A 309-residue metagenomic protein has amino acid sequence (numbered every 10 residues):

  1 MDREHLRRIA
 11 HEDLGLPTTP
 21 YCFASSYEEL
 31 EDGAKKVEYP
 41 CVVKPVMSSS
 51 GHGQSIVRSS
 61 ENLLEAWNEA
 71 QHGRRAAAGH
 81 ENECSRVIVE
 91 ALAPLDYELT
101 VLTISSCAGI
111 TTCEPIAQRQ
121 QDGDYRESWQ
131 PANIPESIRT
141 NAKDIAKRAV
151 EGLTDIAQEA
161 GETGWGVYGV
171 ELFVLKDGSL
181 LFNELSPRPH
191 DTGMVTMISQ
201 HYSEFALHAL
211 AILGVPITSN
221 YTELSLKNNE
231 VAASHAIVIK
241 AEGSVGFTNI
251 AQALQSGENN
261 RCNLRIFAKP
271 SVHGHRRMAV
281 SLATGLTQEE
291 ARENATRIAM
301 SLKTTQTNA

Functional and structural regions predicted by a protein language model:
M1-T154: Active-site nucleotide/adenylate-binding loops and adjacent lid/helix of ATP-dependent enzymes
V37-E38, L175-L181, H275-R277: A short, glycine/Asx- and small/polar-enriched loop/turn that sits immediately N-terminal to a beta-strand
S48-S49, A91-L95, F173-V174, S225-N229 (+1 more regions): A short beta-turn/loop motif at secondary-structure boundaries
I104-S106, F173-L175, F267: Short beta-strand micro-motifs enriched in acidic
T111, Y168, L180-E184: Protein kinase-like catalytic core scaffold
G123-N133, E184-M197: Short, flexible active-site loops
N141-V170, K176, S186-G243: Active-site "cap" helix and flanking loop/linker of ATP-utilizing ligase/carboxylase catalytic domains
L210-A309: Peripheral (often C-terminal) accessory segments that flank ATP-dependent C-N-forming ligase machineries
